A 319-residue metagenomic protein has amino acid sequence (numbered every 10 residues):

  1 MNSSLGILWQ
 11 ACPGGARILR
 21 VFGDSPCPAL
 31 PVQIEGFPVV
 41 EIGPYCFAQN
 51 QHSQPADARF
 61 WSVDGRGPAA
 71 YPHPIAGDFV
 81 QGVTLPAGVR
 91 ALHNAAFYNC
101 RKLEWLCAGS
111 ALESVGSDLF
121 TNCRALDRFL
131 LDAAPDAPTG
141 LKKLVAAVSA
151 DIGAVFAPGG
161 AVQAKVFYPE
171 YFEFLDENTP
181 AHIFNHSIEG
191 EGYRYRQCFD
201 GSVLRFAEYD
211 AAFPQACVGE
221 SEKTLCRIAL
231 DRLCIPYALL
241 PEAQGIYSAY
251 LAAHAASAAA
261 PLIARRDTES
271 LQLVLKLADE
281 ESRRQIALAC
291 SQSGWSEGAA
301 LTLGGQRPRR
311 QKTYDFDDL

Functional and structural regions predicted by a protein language model:
N2-G15, F22-V40, H52-A91, R101-S114 (+3 more regions): Structural signature of tandem-repeat unit edges
Y45, Q51: Glycine-rich, acidic and aromatic/proline-enriched surface loops and short helix-turn segments that act as binding
A48, Y98, K276: Short, well-ordered alpha-helices that flank and scaffold nucleotide-derived cofactor binding pockets
R227-P236, L240, L271-V274, L303: Amphipathic alpha-helical elements of HEAT/ARM-like alpha-solenoid repeat scaffolds that form extended
A252-L319: Extended alpha-helical scaffolding segments
